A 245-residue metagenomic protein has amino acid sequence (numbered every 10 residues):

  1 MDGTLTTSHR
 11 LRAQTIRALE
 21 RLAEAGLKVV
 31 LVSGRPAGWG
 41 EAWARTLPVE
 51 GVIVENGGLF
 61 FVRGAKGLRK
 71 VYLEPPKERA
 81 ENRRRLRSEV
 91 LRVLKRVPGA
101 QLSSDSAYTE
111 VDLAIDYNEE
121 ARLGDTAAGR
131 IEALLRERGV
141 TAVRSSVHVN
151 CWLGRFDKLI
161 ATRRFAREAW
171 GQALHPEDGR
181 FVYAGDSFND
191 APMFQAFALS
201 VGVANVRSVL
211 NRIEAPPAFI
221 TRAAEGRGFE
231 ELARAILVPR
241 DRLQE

Functional and structural regions predicted by a protein language model:
T4-L5, F60: Hydrophobic "anchor" residues
T6, V30-V32, A184: Structural motif
T7-L11: Conserved ATPase-coupling elements of RecA-like P-loop NTPase cores
R12, W152, L159-E245: Mg2+-dependent phosphoryl-transfer enzymes with acidic/Ser/Thr/Gly-rich catalytic loops
A13-D105: Active-site phosphate-binding/coordination module
L47-P48, N56, R138, A196-F197 (+1 more regions): Short, structured coil segments at secondary-structure junctions
S88-A196: Conserved acidic, metal-coordinating active-site core of Asp-based, Mg2+-dependent phosphoryl-transfer enzymes
